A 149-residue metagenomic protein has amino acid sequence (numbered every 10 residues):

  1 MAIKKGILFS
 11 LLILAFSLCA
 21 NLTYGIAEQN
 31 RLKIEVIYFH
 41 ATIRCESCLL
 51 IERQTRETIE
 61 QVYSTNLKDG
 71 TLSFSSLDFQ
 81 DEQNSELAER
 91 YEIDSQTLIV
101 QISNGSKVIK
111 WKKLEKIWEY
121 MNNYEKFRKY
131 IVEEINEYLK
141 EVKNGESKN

Functional and structural regions predicted by a protein language model:
M1-L11: Bacterial N-terminal signal peptides that target proteins for export
F9-A20: Bacterial N-terminal signal peptides
L18-N30: Bacterial Sec-dependent signal peptides at the C-terminal "C-region" and cleavage site
N30-Y63: Local sequence-structure signature of Cys/Sec-based thiol-disulfide redox active-site neighborhoods
A41-C48, E52, D81, Y120-R128: Solvent-exposed, acidic/flexible segments
L67-Q83: Thiol-based oxidoreductase modules, predominantly thioredoxin-like and allied folds used for disulfide exchange
S85-D94: Charged, often glycine-rich, active-site loop that binds/positions anionic groups
V100-N144: Non-catalytic, surface beta->alpha helical segment in thiol-disulfide oxidoreductase systems
